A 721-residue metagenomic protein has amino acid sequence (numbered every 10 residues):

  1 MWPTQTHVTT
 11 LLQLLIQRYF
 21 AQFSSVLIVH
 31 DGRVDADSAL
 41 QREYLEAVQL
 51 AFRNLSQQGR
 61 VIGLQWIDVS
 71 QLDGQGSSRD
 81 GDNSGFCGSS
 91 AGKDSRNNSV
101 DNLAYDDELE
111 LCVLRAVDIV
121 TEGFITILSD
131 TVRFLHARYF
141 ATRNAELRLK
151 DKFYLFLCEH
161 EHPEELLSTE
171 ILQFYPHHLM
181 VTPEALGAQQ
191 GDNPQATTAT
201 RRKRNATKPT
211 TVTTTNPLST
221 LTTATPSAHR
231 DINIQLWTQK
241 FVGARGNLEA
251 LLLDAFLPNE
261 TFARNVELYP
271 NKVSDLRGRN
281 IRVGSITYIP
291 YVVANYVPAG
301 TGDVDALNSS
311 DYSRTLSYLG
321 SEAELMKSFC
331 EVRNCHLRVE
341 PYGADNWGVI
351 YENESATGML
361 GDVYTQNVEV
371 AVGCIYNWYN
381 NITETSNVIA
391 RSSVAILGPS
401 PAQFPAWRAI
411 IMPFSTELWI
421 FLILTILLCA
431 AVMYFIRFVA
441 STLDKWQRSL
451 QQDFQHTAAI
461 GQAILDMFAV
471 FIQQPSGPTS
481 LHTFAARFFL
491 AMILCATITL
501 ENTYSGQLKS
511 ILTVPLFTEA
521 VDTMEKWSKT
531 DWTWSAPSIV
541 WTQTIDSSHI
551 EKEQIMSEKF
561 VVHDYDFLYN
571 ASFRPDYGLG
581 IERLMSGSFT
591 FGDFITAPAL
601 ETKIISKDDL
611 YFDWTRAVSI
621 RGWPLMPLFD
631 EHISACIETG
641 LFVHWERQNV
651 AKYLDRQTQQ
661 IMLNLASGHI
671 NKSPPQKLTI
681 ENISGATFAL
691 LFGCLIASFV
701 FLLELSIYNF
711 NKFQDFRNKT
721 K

Functional and structural regions predicted by a protein language model:
M1-G88, G92-S317, S321-L325, V332 (+9 more regions): Extracytoplasmic ectodomains of secretory-pathway proteins
T4-H7, V266-E267, W378, I382-N502 (+3 more regions): Detector for small/aliphatic-rich hydrophobic stretches
E46-Q58, W66-D73, C87, D101-L109 (+7 more regions): Acidic, polar ligand-binding/catalytic clefts
V120, C335, S355-G373, D531-T533 (+1 more regions): Alpha-to-beta junction loops
A141, L166-P176, R201-N205, H229-F241 (+8 more regions): Ligand-binding "clamshell"
R277-A294, A299-L319, F414-T425, D453-F454 (+2 more regions): Short loop->beta-strand "edge-of-pocket" segments that line small-molecule binding or catalytic clefts across diverse
L325, Y504, R621-A635, L641-W645: Short amphipathic alpha-helical coupling segments at ligand-binding clamshell hinges and other catalytic/signaling
T518, D522, K526, T533-T596: Pocket-lining segment of extracytoplasmic ligand-binding domains
